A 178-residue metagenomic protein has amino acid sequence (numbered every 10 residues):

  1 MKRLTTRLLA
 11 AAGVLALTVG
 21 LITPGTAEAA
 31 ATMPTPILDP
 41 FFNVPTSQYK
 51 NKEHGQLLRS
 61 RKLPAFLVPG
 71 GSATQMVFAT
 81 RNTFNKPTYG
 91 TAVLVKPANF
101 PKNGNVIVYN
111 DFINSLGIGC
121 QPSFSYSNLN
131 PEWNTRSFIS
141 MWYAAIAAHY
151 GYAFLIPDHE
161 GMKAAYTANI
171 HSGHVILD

Functional and structural regions predicted by a protein language model:
M1-A29: Secretory targeting and sorting signals
A27-K102: Catalytic-loop region of hydrolases
A79-R81, V95, Y109-I113, P157-E160: Active-site-proximal beta-strand/loop segments in catalytic clefts of secreted hydrolases
T83, F100, F112-G117, E160-A164: Solvent-exposed loop/turn segments at secondary-structure junctions within structured extracellular/periplasmic domains
V93, N103-S115, Q121-F124: Short beta-strand element of the alpha/beta-hydrolase
V106, A148-D158: A fold-wide structural signal in alpha/beta-hydrolase
S123-Y152: Short amphipathic alpha-helix adjacent to the substrate-entry channel of hydrolases
Y166-D178: Alpha/beta-hydrolase active-site loop
